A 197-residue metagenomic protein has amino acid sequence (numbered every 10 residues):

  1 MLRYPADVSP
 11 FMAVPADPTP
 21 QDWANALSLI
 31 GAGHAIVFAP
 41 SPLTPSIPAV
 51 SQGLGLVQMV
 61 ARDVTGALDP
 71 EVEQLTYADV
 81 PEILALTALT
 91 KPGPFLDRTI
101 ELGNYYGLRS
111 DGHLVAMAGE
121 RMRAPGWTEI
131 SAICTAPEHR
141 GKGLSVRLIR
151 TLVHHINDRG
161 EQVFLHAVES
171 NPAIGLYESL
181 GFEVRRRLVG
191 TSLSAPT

Functional and structural regions predicted by a protein language model:
M1-L68: Acyl-donor-binding surface of acyltransferase catalytic domains
P20-N25, T135, G141-D158, I174-S179: Conserved acetyl-CoA-binding loop-helix of GNAT-fold acetyltransferases
F38-P42, H155, F164-G175, G190-T197: Conserved beta-strand-loop-alpha-helix junction that forms the acyl-donor binding cleft
L43-P48, V146, E169-R186: Conserved active-site alpha-helix within GNAT-family acetyltransferase domains
S51-A61, E183-T197: Conserved catalytic-core motifs of GNAT/GCN5-like acyltransferases
R62-G93: Short amphipathic alpha-helix that is part of the acyltransferase structural core
P94-N104, L108-P137: A conserved beta-strand-loop-helix scaffold within acyl/acetyltransferase catalytic domains
L108-R109, R121, K142-H155, Q162 (+1 more regions): Recognition helices and adjacent regulatory flanks at domain boundaries
